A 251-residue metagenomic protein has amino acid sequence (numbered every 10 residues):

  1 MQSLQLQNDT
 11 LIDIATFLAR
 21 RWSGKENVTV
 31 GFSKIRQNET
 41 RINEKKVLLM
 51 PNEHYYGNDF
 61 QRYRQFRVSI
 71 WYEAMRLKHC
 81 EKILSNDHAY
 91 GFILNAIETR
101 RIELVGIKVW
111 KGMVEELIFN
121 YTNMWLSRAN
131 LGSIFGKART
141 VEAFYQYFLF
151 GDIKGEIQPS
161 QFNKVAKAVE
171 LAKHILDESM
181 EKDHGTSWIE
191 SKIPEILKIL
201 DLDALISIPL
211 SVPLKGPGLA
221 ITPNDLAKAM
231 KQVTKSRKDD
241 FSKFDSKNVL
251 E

Functional and structural regions predicted by a protein language model:
M1-L176: Basic/hydrophobic alpha-helical interface regions
Y147-E251: Negatively charged
